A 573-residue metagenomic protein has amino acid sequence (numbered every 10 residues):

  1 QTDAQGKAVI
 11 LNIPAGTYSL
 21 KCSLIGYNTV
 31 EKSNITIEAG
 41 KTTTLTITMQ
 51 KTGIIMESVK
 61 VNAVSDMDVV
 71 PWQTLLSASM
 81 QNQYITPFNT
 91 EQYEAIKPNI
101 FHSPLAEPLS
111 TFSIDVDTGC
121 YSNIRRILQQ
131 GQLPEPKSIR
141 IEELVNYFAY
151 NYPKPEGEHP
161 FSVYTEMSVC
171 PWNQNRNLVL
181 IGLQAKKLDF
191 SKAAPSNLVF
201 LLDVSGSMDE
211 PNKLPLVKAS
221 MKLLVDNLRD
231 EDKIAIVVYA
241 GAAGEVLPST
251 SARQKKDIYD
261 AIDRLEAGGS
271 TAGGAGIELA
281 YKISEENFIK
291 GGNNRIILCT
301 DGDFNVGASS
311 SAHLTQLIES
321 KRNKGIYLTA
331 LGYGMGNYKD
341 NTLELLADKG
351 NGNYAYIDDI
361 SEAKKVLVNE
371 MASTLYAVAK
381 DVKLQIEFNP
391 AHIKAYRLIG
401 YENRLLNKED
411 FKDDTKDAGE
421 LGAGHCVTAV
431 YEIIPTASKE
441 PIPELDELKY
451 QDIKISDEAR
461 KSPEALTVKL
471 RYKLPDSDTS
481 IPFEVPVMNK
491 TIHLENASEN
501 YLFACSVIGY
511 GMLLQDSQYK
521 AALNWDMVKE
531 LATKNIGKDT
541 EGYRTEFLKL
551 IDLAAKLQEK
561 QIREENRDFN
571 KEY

Functional and structural regions predicted by a protein language model:
Q1-S58, N62-V64: Periplasm-facing N-terminal accessory domains of Gram-negative outer-membrane beta-barrel systems
V9, S19-S23, T44-T48, S58-N62 (+11 more regions): Soluble periplasmic/extracytoplasmic beta-strand elements of cell-envelope proteins
A15-T17, G291-N293, P463-A465: Extracellular Ig-like/FN3 beta-sandwich strand-entry sites
A39-T42, N173-Q174, G424: Solvent-exposed, conformationally flexible loop/turn segments
M49-L109, S113-C120: Surface-exposed, low-complexity/disordered segments and acidic/polar micro-motifs at processing/linker regions
E94-N177: Acidic/polar low-complexity segments with low predicted structural confidence
S103-A106, S110, G119-R125, K380 (+3 more regions): Long, acidic serine/threonine- and proline-rich intrinsically disordered regions
F161-V382, E409, E440-E458, K538 (+2 more regions): Exposed acidic/Ser/Thr-rich ligand/metal-binding surfaces
